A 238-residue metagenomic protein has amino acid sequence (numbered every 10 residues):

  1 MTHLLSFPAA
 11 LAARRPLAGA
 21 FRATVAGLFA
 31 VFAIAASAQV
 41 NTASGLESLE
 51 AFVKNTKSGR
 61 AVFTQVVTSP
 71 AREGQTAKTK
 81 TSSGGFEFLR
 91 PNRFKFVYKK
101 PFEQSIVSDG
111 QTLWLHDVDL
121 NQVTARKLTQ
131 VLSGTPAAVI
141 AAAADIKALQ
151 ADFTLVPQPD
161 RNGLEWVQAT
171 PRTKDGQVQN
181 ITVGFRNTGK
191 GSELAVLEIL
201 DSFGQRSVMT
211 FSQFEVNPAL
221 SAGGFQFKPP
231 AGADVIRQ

Functional and structural regions predicted by a protein language model:
T2, A35-A77, P229-Q238: N-terminal leader/targeting segments and the immediate start of mature chains
H3-V25: Bacterial N-terminal signal peptides that target proteins for export
G19-A38: C-terminal segment of classical bacterial N-terminal signal peptides
V40, T124, A148-Q238: Gly/Pro-enriched, hydrophobic low-complexity segments that function as extracytoplasmic propeptides/linkers
A51-Q111: N-terminal mature ectodomain segment of secretory-pathway/periplasmic proteins
Q65-V67, R90-N92, Y98-F102, G110-T112 (+7 more regions): A mature extracytoplasmic/lumenal domain signature
K78-G84, Q104-I106, Q122-R126, Q179-I181 (+1 more regions): Short beta-strand segments
L115-A141: Acidic/charged, solvent-exposed loop-and-adjacent secondary-structure segments enriched in E/D, K/R, S/T, and G/P
